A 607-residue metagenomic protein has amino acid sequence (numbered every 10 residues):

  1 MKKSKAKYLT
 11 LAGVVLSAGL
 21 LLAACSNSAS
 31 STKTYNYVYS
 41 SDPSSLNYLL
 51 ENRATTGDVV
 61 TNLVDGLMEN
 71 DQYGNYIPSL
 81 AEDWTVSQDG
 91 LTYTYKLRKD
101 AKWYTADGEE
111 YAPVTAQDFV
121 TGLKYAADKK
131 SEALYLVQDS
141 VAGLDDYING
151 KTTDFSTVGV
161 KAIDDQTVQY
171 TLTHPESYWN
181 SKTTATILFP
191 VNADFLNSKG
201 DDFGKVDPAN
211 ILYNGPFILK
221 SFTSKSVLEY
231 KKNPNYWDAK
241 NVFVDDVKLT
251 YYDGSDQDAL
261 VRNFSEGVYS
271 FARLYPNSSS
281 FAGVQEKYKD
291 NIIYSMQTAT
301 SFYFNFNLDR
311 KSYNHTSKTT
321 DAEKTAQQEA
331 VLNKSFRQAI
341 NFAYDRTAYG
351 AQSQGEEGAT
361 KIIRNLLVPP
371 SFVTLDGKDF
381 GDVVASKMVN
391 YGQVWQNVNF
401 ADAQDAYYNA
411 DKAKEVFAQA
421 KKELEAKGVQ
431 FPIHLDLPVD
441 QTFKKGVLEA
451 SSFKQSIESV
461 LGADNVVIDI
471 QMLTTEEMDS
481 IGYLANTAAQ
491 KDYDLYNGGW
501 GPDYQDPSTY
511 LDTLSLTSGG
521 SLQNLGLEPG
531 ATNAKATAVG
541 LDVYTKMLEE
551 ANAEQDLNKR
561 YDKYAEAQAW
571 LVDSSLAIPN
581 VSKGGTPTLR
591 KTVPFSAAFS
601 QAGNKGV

Functional and structural regions predicted by a protein language model:
M1-T10: Bacterial Sec-dependent N-terminal signal peptides
L21-A24: C-terminal motif of bacterial Sec signal peptides marking the signal peptidase cleavage site
S26-S28: Bacterial signal peptide processing site
V38-Q88: N-terminal lobe/hinge region of extracytoplasmic solute-binding protein
K99-E109, P113-K129, I218-S353, L375-W570 (+1 more regions): Extracytoplasmic/periplasmic ligand-capture domains
Q117-D118, Y125-F195: Surface-exposed binding/hinge segments that line and control ligand-binding clefts or catalytic entry sites
Q166, L172-K248, D258-A259: Gly/Pro-rich hinge or "lid" segments in bacterial periplasmic/extracellular proteins
G526-L527, L589-V607: Long beta-strand-rich cores associated with HINT superfamily self-processing modules
